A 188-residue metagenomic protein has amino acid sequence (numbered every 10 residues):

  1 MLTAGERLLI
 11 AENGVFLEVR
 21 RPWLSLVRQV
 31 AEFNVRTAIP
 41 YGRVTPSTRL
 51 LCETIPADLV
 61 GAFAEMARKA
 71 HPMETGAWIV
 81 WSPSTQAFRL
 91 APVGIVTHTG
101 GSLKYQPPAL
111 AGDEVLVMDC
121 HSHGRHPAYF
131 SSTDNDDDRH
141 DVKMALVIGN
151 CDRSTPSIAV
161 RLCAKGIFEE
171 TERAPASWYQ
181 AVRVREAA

Functional and structural regions predicted by a protein language model:
M1-M118, R125-A188: Conserved beta-strand-loop surface patch within small alpha/beta domains used for substrate/adaptor or ligand engagement
